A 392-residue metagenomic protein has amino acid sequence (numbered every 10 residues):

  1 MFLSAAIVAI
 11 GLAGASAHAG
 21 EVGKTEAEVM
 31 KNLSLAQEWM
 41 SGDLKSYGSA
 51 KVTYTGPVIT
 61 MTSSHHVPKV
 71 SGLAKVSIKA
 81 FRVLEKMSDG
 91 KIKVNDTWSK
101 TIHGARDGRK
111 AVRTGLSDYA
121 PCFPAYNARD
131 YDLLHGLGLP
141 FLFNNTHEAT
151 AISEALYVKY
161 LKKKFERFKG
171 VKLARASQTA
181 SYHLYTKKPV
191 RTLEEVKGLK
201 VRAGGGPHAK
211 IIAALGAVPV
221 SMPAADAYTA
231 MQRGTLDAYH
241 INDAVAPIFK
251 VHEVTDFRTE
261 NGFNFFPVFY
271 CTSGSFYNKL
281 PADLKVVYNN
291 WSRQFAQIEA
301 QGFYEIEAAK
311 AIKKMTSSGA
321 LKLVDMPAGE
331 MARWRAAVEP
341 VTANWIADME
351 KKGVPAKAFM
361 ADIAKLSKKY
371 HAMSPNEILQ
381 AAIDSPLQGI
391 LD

Functional and structural regions predicted by a protein language model:
L3-A13: Bacterial N-terminal signal peptides
G14-A19: Sec/Tat signal peptide C-region and signal peptidase I cleavage site
G20-E148, E166-R167, K172-D392: N-terminal secretory/targeting leader peptides
N144-K164: A gly/proline- and charged-residue-enriched helix-loop-helix capping module
